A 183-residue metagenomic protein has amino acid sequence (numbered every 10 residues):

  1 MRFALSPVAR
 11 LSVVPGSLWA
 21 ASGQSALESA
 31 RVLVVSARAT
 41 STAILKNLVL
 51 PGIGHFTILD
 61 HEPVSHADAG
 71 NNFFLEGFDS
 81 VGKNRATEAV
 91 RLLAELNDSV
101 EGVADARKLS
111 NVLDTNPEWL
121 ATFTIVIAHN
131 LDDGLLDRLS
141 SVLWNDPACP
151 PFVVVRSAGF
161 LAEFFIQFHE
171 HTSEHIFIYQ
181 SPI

Functional and structural regions predicted by a protein language model:
M1-I183: Adenine nucleotide-associated cytosolic modules
